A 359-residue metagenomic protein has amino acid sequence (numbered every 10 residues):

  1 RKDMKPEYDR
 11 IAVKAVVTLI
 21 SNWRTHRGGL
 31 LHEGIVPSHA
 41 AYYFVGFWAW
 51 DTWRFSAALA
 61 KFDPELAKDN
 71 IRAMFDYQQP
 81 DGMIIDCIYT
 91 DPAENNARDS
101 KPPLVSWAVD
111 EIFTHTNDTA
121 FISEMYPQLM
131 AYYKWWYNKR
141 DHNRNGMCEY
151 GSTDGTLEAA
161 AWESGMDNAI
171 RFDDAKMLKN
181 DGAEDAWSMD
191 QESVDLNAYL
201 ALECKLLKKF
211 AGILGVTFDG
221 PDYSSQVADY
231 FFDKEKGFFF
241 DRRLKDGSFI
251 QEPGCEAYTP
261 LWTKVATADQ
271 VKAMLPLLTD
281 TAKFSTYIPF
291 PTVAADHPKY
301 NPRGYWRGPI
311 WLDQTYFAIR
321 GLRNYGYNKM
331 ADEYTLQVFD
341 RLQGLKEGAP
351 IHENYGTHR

Functional and structural regions predicted by a protein language model:
D3-G46, D69-N95, N145-E192, S225-I310 (+1 more regions): Extended glycan-interaction surfaces of carbohydrate-active proteins
E7-K14, D63-D76, T119-Y137, E203 (+3 more regions): Extended, well-ordered alpha-helical scaffold segments
L19, L59, V109, C204 (+2 more regions): Hydrophobic residues within well-ordered, non-membrane alpha-helices that form the packing/core of soluble catalytic
V45-A169, N197, I250, P309-A331 (+1 more regions): Aromatic-rich carbohydrate-recognition surfaces in CAZymes
P103, P127, F218-D219, P260 (+1 more regions): Proline-rich low-complexity regions
A198, A211-G215, R359: Short, intrinsically disordered, charge-balanced linker/junction segments flanking boundaries in proteins
